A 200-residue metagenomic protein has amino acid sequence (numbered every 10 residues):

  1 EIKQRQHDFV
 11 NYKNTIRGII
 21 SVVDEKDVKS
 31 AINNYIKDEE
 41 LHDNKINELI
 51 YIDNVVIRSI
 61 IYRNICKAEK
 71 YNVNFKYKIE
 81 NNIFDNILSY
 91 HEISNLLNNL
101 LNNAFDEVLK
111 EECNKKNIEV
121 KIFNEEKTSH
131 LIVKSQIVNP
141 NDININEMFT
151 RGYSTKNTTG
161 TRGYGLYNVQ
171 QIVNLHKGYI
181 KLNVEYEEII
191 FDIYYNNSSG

Functional and structural regions predicted by a protein language model:
S30-K37, Y51-Y71: Short beta-to-alpha transition helix within the HATPase_c
L49-D53, F75-L97: Conserved short strand/loop->alpha-helix "switch" segment adjacent to the catalytic nucleotide/phosphoryl-transfer site
A68, A104-C113: A short, flexible helix-to-loop-to-beta junction within the catalytic ATP-binding CA
N95-D106: Conserved polar catalytic motif of the HATPase_c/GHKL fold
K115-K127: Short beta-strand/loop element within the Bergerat-fold HATPase_c
S129-T161: Glycine-rich/acidic phosphate-handling loop/turn and adjacent ATP-lid/helix of nucleotide-binding kinase/ATPase domains
N168-K177: Conserved glycine-/histidine-rich ATP-lid loop and adjacent helix of the Bergerat-fold HATPase_c
H176-E185: Glycine-rich ATP-binding loops of the HATPase_c
